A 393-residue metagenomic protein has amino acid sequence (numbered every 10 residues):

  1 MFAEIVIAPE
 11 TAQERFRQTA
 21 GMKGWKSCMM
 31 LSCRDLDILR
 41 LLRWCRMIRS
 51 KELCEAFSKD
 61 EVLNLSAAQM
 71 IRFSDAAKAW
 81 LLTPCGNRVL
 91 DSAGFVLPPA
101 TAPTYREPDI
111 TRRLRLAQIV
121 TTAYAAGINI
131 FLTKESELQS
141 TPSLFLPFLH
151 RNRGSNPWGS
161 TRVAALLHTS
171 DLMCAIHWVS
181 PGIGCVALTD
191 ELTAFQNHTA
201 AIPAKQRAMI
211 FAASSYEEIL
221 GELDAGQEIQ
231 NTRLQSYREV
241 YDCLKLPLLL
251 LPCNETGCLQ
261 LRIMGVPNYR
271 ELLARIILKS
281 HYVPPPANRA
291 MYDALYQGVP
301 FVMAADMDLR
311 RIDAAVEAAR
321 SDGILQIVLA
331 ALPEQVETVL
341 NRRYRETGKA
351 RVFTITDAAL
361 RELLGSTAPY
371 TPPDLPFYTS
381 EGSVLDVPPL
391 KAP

Functional and structural regions predicted by a protein language model:
F2-L36, R106-D109: Short alpha-helical segments that sit at the start of domains
F2-T11, A117-P393: Electrostatic, structured charged patches in enzyme active sites and in nucleic-acid/phosphate-binding
M29-E52, A56: Short amphipathic alpha-helical interface segments
D37, D60, T111-L114: Short, well-structured alpha-helical interface segments that form or flank functional binding sites
R43, A100-A117: A short, highly charged nucleic-acid-interacting micro-segment common to nuclease and nuclease-linked defense proteins
C45-I48, N87, Y216: Short, solvent-exposed loop/turn segments at secondary-structure junctions
E52-F73: Short amphipathic alpha-helical interaction segments
R72-P98: Accessory beta->alpha helical hairpin/"wing" motif in late/C-terminal subdomains of nucleic-acid enzymes
